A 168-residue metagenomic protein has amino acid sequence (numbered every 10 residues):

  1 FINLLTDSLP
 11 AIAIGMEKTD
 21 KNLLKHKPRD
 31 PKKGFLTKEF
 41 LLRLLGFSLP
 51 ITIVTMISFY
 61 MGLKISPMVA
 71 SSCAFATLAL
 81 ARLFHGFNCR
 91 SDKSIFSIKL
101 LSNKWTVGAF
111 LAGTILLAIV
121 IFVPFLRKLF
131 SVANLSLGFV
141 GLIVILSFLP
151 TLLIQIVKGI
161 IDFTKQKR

Functional and structural regions predicted by a protein language model:
F1-R168: C-terminal transmembrane helices and immediately adjacent loops/tails of multi-pass membrane transport proteins
